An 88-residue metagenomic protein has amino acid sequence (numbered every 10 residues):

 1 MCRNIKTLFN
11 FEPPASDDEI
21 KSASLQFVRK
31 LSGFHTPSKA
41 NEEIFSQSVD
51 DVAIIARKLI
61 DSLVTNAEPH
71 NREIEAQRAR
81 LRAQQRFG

Functional and structural regions predicted by a protein language model:
M1-G88: A charge-rich, low-complexity, intrinsically flexible signal that marks solvent-exposed coils, linkers, repeats
